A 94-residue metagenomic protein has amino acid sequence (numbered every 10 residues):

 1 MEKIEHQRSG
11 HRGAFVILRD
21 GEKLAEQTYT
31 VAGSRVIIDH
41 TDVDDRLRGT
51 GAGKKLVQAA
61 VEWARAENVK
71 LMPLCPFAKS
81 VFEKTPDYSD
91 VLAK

Functional and structural regions predicted by a protein language model:
M1-R8: Conserved N-terminal entry element of GNAT/NAT acetyltransferase domains
S9-H11, A32: Structural motif
G13-L24: Conserved beta-hairpin
I17-R19, V31, H40-T41: Residue-level recognition of conserved beta-strand positions in structured domain cores
E22-T30, I37: Conserved beta-strand in the GNAT
T41-R48: A short, internal acetyl-CoA/4′-phosphopantetheine-binding micro-motif in the GNAT/acyltransferase core
G49-A60: Conserved acetyl-CoA-binding loop-helix of GNAT-fold acetyltransferases
A59-K94: C-terminal structural segments of small proteins and small subunits
